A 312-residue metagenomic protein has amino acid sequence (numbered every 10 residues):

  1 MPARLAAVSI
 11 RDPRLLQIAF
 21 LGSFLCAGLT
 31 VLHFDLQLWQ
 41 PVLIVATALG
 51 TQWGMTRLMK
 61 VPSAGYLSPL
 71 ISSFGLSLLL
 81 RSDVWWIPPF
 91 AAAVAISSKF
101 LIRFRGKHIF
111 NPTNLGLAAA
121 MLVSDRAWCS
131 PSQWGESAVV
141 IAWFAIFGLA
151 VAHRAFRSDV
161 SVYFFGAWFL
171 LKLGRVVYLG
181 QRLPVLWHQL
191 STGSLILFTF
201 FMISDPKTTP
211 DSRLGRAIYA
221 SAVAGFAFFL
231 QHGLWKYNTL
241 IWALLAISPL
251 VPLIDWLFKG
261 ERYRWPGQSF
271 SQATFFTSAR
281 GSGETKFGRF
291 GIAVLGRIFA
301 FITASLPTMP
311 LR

Functional and structural regions predicted by a protein language model:
M1-W53: N-terminal signal-anchor module of multipass membrane proteins
G50-V61, A95-K107, I146-F156, F200-T209: C-terminal ends of transmembrane helices
P62-W134: Membrane-interface helix-loop-helix junctions at boundaries between adjacent transmembrane segments
L70-R81, N114-A127, W143-A145, A167-R175 (+2 more regions): Small-residue-rich segments of transmembrane alpha-helices in multi-pass membrane proteins, especially helix faces
S124-G174: Internal active-site segments that recognize and position negatively charged phosphoryl groups and nucleotide moieties
G135-V140, V160-S161, V185-G193, L234-A246: Loop-to-transmembrane alpha-helix initiation sites
L179-G233: Glycine/small-residue-rich hydrophobic helix-like segments
P249, F258-A279, I298: Short, highly charged, low-complexity non-transmembrane loops/tails of multi-pass membrane proteins
